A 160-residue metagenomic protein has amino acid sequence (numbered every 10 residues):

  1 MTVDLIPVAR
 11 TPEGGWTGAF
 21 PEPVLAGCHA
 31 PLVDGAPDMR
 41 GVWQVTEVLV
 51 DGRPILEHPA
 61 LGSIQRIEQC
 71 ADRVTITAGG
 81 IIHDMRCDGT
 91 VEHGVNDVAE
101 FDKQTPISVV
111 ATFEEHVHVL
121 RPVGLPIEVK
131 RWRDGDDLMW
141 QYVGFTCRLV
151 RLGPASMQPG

Functional and structural regions predicted by a protein language model:
M1-R73, P154-G160: Amphipathic/hydrophobic helical signal segments and adjacent flexible N-terminal regions that mediate secretion
L5, P54-Q104, V143: N-terminal glycine/threonine-rich, aromatic-flanked beta-hairpin/loop signature
M39-P54, R86-G94, A99, I107-H118: Short, basic/low-complexity N-terminal boundary segments at the transition from targeting/disordered tails
V48, G79-I81, D88, V123-G124 (+2 more regions): Surface loops and adjacent helix of pleckstrin homology
S63-Q65, I81-H83, I107-V109, P126-K130 (+1 more regions): A structural detector for short beta-strand units
C70-V74, H116-H118, D136-D137: Beta-strand-connecting loop/turn residues
T105-V129, R133: Acidic, glycine-rich flexible loop segments
D137-G144: Short, exposed beta-strand-loop hairpins at the edges of beta-sheets in extracellular/periplasmic proteins
